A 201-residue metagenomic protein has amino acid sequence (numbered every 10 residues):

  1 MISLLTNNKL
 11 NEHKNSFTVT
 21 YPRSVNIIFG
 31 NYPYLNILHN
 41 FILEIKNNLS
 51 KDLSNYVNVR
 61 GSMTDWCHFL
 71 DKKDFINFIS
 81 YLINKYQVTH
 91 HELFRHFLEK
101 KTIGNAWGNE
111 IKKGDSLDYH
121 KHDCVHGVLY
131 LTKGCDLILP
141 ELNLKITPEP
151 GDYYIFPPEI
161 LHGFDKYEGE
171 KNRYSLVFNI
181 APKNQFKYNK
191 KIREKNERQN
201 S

Functional and structural regions predicted by a protein language model:
M1-L98, R193-N196: Non-heme Fe(II)/2-oxoglutarate
R95-N189, R193: Catalytic core of non-heme Fe(II) oxygenases with the double-stranded beta-helix
